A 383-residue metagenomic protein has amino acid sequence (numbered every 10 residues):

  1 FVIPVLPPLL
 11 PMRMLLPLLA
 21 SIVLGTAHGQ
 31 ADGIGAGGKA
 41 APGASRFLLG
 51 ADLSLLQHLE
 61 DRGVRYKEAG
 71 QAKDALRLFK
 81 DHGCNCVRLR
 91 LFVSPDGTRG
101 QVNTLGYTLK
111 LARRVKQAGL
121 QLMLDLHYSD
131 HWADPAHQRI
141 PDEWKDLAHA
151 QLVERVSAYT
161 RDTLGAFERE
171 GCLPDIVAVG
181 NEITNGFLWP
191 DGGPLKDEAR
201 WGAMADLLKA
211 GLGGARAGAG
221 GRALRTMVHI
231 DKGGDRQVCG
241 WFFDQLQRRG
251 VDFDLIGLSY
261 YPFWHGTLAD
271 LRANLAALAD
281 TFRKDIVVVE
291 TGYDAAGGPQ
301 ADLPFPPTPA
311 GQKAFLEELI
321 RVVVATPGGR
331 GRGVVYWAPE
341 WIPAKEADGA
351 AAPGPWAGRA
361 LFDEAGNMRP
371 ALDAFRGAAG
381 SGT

Functional and structural regions predicted by a protein language model:
R13-G25: Bacterial N-terminal signal peptides
P42-A75: Boundary/entry segment of secreted carbohydrate-active catalytic domains
A51, F79, D125, V177 (+4 more regions): Conserved, mostly hydrophobic/aromatic
L59-E60, V64-G70, V93-G106, T184-F187 (+3 more regions): Acidic-and-aromatic substrate-binding clefts and catalytic sites of carbohydrate-active enzymes
D61-K67, K196, A273-T281, T291 (+2 more regions): Aromatic-rich peripheral "rim/lid" segments of glycoside hydrolase catalytic domains that contact and position glycan
G63-K80, V156-A166, R236-Q247, L316-L319: Short, acidic/polar
A75, G220-R225, G233-P304, E317-G331: Glycoside hydrolase catalytic-domain groove-lining segments
L78-G233: Substrate-binding cleft and catalytic face of glycoside hydrolase catalytic domains, especially the flexible beta-alpha
